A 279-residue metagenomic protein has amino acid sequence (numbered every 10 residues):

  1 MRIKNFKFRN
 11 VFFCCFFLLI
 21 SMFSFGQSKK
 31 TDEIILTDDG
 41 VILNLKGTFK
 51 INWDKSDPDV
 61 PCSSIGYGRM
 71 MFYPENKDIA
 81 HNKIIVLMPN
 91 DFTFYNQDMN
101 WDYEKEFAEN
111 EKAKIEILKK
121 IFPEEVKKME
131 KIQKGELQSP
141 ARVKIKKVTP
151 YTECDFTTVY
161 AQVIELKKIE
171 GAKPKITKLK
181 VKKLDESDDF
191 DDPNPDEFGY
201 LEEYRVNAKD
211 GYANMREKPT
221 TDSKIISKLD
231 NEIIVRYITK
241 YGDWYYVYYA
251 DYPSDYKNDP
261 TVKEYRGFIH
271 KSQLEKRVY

Functional and structural regions predicted by a protein language model:
M1-K30: Bacterial Sec-dependent N-terminal signal peptides
D32-I84, P89-N90, V143: Structural detector for short beta-strands of small beta-barrel domains
G47-I51, I117-C154, Y237: Flexible glycine-rich surface loops and low-complexity tracts that mediate binding to linear polymers
F72, E232, Y245-A250: SH3/SH3-like beta-barrel fold
I79-K131: Beta-strand/loop nucleic-acid-binding surfaces
T149-K183: OB-fold/S1-family single-stranded nucleic acid-binding modules
T177-Y200, K224, Y248-Y279: Boundary regions of SH3-family modules and the immediately adjacent low-complexity/disordered segments in eukaryotic
D192-D243, R277: Beta-loop motif signature
